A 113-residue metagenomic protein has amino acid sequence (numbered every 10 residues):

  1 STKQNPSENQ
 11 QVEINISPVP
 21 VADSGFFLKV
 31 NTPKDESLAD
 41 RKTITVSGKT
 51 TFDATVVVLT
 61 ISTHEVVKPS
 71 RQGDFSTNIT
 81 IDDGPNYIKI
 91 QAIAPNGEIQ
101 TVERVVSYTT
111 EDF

Functional and structural regions predicted by a protein language model:
S1-F113: Ser/Thr-rich low-complexity repeats and stalk/linker segments
